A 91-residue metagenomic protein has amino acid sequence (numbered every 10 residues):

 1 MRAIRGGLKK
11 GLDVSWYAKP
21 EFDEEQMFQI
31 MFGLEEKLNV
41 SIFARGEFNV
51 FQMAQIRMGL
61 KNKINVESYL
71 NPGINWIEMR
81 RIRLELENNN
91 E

Functional and structural regions predicted by a protein language model:
M1-E91: General marker for long, soluble alpha-helical cores
